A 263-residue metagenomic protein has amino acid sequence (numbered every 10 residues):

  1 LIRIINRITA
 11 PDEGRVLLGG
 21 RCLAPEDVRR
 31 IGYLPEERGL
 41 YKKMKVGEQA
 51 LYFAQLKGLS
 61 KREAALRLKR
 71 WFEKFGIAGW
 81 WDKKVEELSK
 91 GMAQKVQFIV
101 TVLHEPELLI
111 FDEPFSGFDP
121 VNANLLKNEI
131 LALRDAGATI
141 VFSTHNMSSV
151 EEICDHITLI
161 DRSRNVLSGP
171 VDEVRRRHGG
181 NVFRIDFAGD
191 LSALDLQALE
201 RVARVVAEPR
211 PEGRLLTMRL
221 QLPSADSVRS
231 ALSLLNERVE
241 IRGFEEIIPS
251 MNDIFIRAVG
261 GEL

Functional and structural regions predicted by a protein language model:
L1-R162, V166-L167: ABC transporter nucleotide-binding domains
N6, R38, E200-A203, V239: Structural motif
G19, Q49, G58, Q97 (+3 more regions): A generic structural signal for secondary-structure junctions that act as hinges or helix/strand caps at the edges
D27, P170, L194-L196, V228-A231: Hydrophobic side chains in well-ordered alpha-helices
V28, V46, S168-V171, G179-G180 (+1 more regions): ATP/adenylate-binding site constellation spanning eukaryotic-like Ser/Thr protein kinases, ABC-transporter
K127-Q221: ABC transporter nucleotide-binding domain
P223-L263: C-terminal coupling/interaction segments
